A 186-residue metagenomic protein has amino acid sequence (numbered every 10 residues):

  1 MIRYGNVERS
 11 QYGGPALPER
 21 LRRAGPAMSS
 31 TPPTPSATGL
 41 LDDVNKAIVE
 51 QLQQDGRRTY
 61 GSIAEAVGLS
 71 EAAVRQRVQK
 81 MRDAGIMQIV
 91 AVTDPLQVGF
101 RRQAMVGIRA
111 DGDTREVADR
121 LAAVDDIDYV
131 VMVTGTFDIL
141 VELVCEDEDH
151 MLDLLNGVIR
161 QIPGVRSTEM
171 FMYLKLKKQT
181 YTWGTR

Functional and structural regions predicted by a protein language model:
M1-R186: A compositional/biophysical signature of low hydrophobicity enriched in polar/charged and small residues
